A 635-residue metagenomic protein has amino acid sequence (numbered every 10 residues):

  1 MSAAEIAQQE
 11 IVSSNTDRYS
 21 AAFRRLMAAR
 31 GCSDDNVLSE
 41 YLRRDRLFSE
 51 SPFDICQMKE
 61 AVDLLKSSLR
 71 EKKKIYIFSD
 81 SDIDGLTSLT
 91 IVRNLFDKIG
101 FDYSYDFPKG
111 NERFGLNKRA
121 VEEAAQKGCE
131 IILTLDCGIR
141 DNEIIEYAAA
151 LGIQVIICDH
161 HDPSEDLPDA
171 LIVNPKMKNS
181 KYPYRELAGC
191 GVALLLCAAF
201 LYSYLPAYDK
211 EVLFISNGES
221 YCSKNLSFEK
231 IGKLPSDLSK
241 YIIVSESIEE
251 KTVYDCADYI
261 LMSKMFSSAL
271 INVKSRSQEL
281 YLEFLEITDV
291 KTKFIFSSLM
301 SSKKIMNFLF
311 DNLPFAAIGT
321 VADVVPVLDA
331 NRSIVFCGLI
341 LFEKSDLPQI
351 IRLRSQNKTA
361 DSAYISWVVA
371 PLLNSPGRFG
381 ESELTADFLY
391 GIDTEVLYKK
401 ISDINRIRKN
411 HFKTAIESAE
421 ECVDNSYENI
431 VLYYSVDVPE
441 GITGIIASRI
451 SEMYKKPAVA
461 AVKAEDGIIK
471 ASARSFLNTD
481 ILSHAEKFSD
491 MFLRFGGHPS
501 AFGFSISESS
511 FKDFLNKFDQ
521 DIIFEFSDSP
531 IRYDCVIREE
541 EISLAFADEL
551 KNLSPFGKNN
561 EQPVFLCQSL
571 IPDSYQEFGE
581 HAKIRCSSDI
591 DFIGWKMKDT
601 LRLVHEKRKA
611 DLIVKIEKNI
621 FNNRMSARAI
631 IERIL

Functional and structural regions predicted by a protein language model:
V12-I131, L151, L201-E211, Y221-S227 (+3 more regions): Hydrophobic helix-and-loop "lid/oligomerization" segment in the mid-to-C-terminal part of catalytic domains
D80-S81, P108-G110, C137-G138, H160-E165 (+4 more regions): Short, ordered loop/turn segments at secondary-structure junctions
A125, I156-C158, D162-S203, T252-V325 (+1 more regions): Conserved phosphate-handling catalytic cores of large alpha/beta enzymes
K210-I271: Conserved RNase H-like, two-metal-ion catalytic cores of nucleic-acid enzymes
V244-E246, R608-N622: Flexible glycine-rich surface loops and low-complexity tracts that mediate binding to linear polymers
V324, K344-P348, D521-R602: A contiguous loop/helix-start segment that scaffolds small-molecule binding in enzyme catalytic cores
M597-I613: Short nucleic-acid-contacting surface segments enriched for D/E, G, S/T with interspersed K/R
N622-L635: OB-fold/S1-family single-stranded nucleic acid-binding modules
